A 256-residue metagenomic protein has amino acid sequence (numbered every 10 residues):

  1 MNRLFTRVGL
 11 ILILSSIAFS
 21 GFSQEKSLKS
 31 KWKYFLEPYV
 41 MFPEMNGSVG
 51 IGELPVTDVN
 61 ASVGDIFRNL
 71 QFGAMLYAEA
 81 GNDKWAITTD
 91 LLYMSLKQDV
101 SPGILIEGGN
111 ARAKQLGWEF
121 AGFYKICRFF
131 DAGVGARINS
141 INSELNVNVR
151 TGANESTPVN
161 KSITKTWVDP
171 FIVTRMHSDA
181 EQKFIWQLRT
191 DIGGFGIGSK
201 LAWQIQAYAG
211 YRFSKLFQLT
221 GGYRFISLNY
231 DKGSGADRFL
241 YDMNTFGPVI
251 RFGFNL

Functional and structural regions predicted by a protein language model:
Q24-K97, N255: Short glycine/proline- and aromatic-enriched beta-strand/turn motifs that initiate or cap beta-hairpins
S30-W32, L70-A74, R112-W118, T164-P170 (+2 more regions): Residues that define the transmembrane beta-barrel architecture of outer-membrane proteins
L36-P38, L76-N82, F120-Y124, V134-A136 (+4 more regions): Residues on the lipid-exposed face of transmembrane beta-strands in outer-membrane beta-barrel proteins
V40-E44, N82-K84, L91-K97, I138-N142 (+4 more regions): Transmembrane beta-strands of outer-membrane beta-barrel pores
S48-G64, L96-A113, N142-T164, D231-Y241: Flexible, solvent-exposed loop segments that connect beta-strands
R68, D191-W203: Solvent-exposed loop/turn segments connecting transmembrane beta-strands in outer-membrane beta-barrel proteins
K84-T89, F129-A132, Q182-W186, L216-L219: Repeated loop/turn-to-beta-strand initiation elements of outer-membrane beta-barrel proteins
I205, G210-L256: Predominantly the C-terminal beta-signal and adjacent terminal strand-loop region of outer-membrane beta-barrel
